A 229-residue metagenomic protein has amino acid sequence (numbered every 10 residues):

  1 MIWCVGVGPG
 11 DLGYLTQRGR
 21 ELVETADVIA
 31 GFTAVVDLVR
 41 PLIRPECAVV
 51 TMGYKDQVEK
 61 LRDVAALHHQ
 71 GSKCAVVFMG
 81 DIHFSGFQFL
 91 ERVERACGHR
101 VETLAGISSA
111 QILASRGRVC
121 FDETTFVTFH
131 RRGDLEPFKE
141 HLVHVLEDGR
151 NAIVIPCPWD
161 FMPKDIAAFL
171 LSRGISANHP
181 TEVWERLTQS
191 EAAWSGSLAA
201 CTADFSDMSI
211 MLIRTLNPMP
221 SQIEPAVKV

Functional and structural regions predicted by a protein language model:
M1-L104, I112, A200-C201, M208-I210: Class I S-adenosyl-L-methionine
I2-C4, K73-C74, I82, L146-V229: A contiguous loop/helix-start segment that scaffolds small-molecule binding in enzyme catalytic cores
Y14, R62-H68, L135-H144, M162-L170: A short, acidic, amphipathic alpha-helical segment used as a generic capping/interface helix at domain edges
V36-L38, Q57, S108-I112, R132-D134 (+2 more regions): Short gly/pro/ser/thr-enriched loop/turn and capping motifs at secondary-structure boundaries
R100, T125-H130, N151-P158: Flexible, glycine/proline-enriched loop segments at strand-loop-helix junctions that form or flank small-ligand binding
T103, C120-T125, A152, S176-P180: Short, structured loop/turn "capping" segments at alpha-beta junctions
A110-V119, Q189-S195: Glycine-rich, charge-decorated loop segments at or immediately adjacent to ligand/cofactor-binding or catalytic sites
A114-H144, D148: Short, glycine-/small-residue-rich phosphate/pyrophosphate-handling segment
